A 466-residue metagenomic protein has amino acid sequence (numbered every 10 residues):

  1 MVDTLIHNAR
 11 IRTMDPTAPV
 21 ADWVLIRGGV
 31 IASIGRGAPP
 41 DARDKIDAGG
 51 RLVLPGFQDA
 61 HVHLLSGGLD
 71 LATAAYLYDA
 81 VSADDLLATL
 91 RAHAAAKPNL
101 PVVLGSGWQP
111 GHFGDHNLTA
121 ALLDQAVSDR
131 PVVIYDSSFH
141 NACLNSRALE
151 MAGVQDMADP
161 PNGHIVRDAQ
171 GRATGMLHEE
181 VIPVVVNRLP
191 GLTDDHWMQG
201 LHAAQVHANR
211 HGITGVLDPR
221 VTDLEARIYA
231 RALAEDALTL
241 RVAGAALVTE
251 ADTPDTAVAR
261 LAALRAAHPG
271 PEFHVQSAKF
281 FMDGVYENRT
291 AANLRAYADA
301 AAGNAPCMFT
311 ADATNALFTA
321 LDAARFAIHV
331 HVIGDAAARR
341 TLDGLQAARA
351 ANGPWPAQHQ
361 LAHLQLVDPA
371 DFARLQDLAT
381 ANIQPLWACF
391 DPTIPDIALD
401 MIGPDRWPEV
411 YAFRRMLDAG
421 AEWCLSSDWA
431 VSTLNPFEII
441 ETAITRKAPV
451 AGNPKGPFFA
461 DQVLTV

Functional and structural regions predicted by a protein language model:
V2-N8, R12-R27, I31-A259, Q276 (+6 more regions): Divalent metal-binding segments
L122, R227-R231, R340, G344 (+2 more regions): A short acidic, amphipathic alpha-helical/loop segment
D124, A234, Q376, L417-D418: Alpha-helix boundary recognition
A232-L240, L264-F273, A323-A324, A347-A357 (+2 more regions): Secondary-structure transition/capping motifs at alpha-helix termini and the adjoining loop/turn into the next element
V242, A381-Q384: Short hydrophobic/aromatic-enriched beta-strand-loop microsegments
V248-P254, A362-D371: Short, conserved secondary-structure transition motifs
P254-A267, N382: Substrate-binding cleft/loops of secretory-pathway carbohydrate-active enzymes
T319-H329, A336-H359, L364, P369 (+1 more regions): His/Asp/Glu-enriched, well-ordered alpha-helical/loop segment that forms or immediately abuts the divalent-metal
